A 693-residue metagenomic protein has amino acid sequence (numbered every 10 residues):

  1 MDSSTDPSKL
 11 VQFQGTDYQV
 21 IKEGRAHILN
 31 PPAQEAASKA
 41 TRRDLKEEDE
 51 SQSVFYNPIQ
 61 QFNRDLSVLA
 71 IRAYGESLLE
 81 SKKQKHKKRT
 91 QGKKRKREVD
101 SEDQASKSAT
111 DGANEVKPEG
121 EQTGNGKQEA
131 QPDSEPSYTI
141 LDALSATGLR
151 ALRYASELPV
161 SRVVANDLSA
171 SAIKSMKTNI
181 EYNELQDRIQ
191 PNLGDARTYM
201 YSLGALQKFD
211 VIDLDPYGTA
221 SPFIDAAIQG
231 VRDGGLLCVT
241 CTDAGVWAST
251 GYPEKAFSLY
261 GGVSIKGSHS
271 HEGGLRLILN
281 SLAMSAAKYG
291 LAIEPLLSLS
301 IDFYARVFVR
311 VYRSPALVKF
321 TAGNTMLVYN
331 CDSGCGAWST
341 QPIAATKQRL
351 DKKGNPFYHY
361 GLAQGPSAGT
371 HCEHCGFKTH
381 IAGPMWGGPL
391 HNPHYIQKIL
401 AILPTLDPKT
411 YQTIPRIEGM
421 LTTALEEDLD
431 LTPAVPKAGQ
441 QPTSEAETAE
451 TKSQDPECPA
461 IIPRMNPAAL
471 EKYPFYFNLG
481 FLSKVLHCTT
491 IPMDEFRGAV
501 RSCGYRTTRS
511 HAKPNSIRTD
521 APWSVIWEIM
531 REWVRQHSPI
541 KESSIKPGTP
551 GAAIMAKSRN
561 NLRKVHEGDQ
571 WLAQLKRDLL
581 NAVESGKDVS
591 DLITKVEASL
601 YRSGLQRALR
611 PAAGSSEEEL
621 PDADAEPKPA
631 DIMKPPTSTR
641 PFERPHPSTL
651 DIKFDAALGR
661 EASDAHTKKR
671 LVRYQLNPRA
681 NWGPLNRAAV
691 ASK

Functional and structural regions predicted by a protein language model:
M1-K693: SAM-dependent transferase fold signal centered on methyltransferase-like domains, encompassing both Class I
